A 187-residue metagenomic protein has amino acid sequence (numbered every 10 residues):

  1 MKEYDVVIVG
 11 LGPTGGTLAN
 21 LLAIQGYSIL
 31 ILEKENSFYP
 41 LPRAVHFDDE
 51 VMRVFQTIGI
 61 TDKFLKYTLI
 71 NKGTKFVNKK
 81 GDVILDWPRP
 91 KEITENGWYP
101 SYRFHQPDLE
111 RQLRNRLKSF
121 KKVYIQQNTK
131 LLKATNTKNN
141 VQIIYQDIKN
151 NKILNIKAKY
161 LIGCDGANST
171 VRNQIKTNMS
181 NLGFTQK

Functional and structural regions predicted by a protein language model:
M1-T14: Beta1/beta-strand and adjacent pyrophosphate-binding region of the FAD-binding site in flavoprotein oxidoreductases
K2-Y4, N150-Y160: Core beta-strand elements of the Rossmann-like FAD/NAD(P) dinucleotide-binding domain in flavoenzyme oxidoreductases
I8-V9, I156-G166: Short hydrophobic core segments
A23-R43: Glycine-rich FAD pyrophosphate-binding loop
R43, D48-R116: Active-site-adjacent segment of FAD-dependent monooxygenases/related oxidoreductases
F104-L131, K149: Helical element adjacent to the flavin cofactor pocket in flavoenzyme catalytic cores
Q127-Q142: A conserved short coil-to-beta-strand element within the FAD-binding core of flavoproteins
G163-N178: Flavin (primarily FAD) binding-site architecture
